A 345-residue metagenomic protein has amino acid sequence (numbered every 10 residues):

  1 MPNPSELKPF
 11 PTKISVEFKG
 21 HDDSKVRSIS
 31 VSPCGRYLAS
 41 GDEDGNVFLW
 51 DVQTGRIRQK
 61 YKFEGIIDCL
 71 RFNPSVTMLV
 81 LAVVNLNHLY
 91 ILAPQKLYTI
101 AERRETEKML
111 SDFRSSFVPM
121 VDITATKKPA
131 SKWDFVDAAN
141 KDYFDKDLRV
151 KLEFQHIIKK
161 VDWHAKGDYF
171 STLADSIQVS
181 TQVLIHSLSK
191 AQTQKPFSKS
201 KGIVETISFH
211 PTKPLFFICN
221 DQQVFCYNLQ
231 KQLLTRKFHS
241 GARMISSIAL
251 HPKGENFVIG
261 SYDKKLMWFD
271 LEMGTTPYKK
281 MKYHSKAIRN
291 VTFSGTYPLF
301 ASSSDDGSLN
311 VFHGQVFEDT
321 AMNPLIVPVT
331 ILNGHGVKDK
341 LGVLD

Functional and structural regions predicted by a protein language model:
M1, K151-D162, K166-F170, S176 (+4 more regions): Conserved, ordered domain cores of eukaryotic regulatory proteins
P2-N73: Secondary-structure-rich domain cores
P4-K13, N46-Q59, E64, I91-L148 (+5 more regions): Per-blade loop-tip surfaces of WD-repeat and WD-like beta-propellers in eukaryotic adaptors/scaffolds
K19-V26, K62-I67, L152-H156, K199-V204 (+3 more regions): WD40/WD-repeat beta-propeller blade N-cap
I29-G35, L70-M78, D162-Y169, S208-K213 (+3 more regions): Loop/turn segments within WD40 beta-propeller blades
G41-D44, V83-L86, A174-Q178, C219-D221 (+2 more regions): Conserved strand-to-loop turn within each blade of WD40 beta-propeller repeats
K286-V316: Loop/turn-rich, solvent-exposed surfaces of beta-rich toroidal or solenoidal domains
